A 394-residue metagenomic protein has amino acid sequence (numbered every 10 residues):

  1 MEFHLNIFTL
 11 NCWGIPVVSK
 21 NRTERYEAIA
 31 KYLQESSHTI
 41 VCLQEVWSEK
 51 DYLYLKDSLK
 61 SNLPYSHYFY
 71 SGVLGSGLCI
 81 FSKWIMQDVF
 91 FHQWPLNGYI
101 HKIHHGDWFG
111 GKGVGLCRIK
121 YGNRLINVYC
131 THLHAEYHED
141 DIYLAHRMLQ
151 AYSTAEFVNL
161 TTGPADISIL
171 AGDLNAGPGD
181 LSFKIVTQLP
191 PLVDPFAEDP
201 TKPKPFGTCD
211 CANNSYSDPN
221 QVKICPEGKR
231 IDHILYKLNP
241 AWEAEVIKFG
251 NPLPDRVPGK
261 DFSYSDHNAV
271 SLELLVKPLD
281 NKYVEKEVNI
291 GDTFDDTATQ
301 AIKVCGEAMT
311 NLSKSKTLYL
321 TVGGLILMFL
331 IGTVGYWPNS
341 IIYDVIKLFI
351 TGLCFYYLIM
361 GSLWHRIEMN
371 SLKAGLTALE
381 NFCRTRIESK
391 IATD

Functional and structural regions predicted by a protein language model:
M1-T9, V17, R22-Y26, A30-K31 (+2 more regions): N-terminal signal-anchor transmembrane helix
E2-H4, C12, N21-R22, Q34 (+2 more regions): Structured beta-strand-rich core segments of catalytic domains in phosphoester-bond hydrolases
N6-C12, R25, I29-L55, F81 (+7 more regions): Active-site beta-strand/loop signature of hydrolases that rely on acidic residues for catalysis
L10-K20, E139-R147: Glycine-rich phosphate-binding "P-loop"
G14-P16, G72, A176: Short histidine/acidic/glycine/proline-rich micro-motifs that form metal- and phosphate-coordinating active-site loops
K20-R22, Q93-W94, D141-Y143, S182-K184 (+1 more regions): Short coil/turn segments at secondary-structure boundaries
R25-Y26, D57-S61, N97-G98, A145-H146 (+1 more regions): Glycine-rich, phosphate-binding/catalytic loops in enzymes
N159-I169, N175-D394: Metal-dependent phosphoester-hydrolase catalytic domains
